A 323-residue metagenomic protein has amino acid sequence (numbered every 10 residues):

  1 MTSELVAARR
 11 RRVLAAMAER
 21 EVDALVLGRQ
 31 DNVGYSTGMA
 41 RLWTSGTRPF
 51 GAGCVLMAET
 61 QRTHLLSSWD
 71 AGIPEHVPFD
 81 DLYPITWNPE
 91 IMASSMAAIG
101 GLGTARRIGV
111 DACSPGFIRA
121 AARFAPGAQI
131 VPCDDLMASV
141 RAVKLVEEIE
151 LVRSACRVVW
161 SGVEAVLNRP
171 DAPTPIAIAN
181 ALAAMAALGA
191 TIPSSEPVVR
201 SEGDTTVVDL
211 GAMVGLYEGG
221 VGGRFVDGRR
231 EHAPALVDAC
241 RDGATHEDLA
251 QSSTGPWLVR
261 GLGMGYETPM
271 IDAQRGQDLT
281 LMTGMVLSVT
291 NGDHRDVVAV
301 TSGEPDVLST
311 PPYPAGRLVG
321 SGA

Functional and structural regions predicted by a protein language model:
M1-A323: Active-site neighborhoods and metal-handling regions in enzymes and metal-associated proteins
